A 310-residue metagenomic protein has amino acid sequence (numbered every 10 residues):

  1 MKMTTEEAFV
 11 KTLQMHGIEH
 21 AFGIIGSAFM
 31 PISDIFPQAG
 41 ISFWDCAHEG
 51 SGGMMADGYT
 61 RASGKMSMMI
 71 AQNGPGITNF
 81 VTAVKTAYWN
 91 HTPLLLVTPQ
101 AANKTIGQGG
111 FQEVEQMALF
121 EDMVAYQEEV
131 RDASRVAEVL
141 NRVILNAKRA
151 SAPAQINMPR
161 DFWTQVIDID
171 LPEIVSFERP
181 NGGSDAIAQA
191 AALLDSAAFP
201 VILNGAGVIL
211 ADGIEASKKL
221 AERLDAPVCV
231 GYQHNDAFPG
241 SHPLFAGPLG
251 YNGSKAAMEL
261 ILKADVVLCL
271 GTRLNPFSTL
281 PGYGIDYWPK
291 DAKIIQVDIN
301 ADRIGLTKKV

Functional and structural regions predicted by a protein language model:
M1-V310: N-terminal alpha/beta PP-like core and its mobile active-site loop of ThDP/TPP-dependent enzymes
